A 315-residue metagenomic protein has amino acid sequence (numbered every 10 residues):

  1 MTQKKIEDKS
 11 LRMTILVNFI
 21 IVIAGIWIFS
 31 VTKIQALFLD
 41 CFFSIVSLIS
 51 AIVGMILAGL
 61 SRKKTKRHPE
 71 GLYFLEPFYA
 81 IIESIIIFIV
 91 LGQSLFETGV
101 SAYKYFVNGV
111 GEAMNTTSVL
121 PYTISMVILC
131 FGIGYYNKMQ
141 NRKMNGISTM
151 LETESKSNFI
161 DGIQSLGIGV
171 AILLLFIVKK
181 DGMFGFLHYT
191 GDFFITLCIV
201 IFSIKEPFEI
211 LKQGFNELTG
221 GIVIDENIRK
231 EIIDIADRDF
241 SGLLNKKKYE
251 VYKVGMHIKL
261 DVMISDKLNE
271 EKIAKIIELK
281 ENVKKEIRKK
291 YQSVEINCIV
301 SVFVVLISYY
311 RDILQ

Functional and structural regions predicted by a protein language model:
I6-M13, A36, D40-F42, V46-L60 (+1 more regions): Alpha-helical transmembrane segments and adjacent TM-loop junctions that form the membrane-embedded core of multi-pass
R12-G25: The first (N-terminal) embedded transmembrane alpha-helix
I26-D40: Short, hydrophobic transmembrane alpha-helix segments
